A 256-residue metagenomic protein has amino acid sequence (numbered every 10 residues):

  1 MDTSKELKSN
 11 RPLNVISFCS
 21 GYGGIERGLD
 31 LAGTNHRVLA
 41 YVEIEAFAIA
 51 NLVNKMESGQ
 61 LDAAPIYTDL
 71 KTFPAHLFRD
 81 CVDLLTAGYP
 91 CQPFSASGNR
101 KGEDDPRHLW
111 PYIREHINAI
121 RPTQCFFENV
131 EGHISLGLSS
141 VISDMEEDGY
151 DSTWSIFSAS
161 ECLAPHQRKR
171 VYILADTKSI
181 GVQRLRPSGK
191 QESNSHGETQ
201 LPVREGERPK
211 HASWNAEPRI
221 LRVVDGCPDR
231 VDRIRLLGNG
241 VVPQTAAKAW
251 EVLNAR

Functional and structural regions predicted by a protein language model:
M1-L13: Class I SAM-dependent methyltransferase Rossmann-like catalytic core, especially the SAM/SAH-binding loop
K5-K8, F73-L84, Y89-P243: Class I S-adenosyl-L-methionine
L13-K71: SAM cofactor-binding core of SAM-dependent methyltransferases, primarily the Rossmann-like beta-alpha-beta module
R27-L31, N54, E115-N118, S143 (+2 more regions): Short, well-ordered alpha-helices that flank and scaffold nucleotide-derived cofactor binding pockets
L29-A32, Y41, A96, S140 (+3 more regions): Ubiquitous "structural anchor" signal
A32, G59, H76, A119-I120 (+1 more regions): Alpha-helix C-cap/termination motif
A50, T68, H108-E115, Q244 (+1 more regions): Short, contiguous clusters of charged residues that form electrostatic/catalytic patches at enzyme active sites, used
S58, L136, E147, V252-R256: A structural signal for alpha-helix termini and helix-coil/disorder junctions
